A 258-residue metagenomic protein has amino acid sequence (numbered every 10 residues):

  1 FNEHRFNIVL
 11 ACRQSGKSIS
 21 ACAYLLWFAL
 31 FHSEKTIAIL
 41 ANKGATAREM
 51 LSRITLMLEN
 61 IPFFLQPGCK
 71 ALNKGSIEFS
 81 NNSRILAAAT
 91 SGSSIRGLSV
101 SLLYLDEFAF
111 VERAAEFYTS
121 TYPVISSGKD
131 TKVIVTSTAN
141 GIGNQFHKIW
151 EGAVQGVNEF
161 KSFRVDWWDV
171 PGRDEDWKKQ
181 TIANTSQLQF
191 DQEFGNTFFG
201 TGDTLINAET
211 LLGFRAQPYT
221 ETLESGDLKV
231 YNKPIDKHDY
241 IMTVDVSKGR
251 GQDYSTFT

Functional and structural regions predicted by a protein language model:
H4-L25: Walker A/P-loop
Q14, A109-E112, K248: Catalytic acidic motif of RecA-like/P-loop NTPases
K35-L56: Conserved Walker A/P-loop ATP-binding site and its immediately adjacent core in helicase/helicase-like ATPase domains
E49-S101: Inter-Walker segment of RecA-like/P-loop motor cores
L56-N60, L65, L102, F110-T185: ASCE P-loop NTPase helicase motor core
W167-V244: ATPase catalytic-site recognition across NTP-hydrolyzing enzymes
D236-D239, V244-T258: Metal-dependent catalytic core segments for phosphate chemistry
